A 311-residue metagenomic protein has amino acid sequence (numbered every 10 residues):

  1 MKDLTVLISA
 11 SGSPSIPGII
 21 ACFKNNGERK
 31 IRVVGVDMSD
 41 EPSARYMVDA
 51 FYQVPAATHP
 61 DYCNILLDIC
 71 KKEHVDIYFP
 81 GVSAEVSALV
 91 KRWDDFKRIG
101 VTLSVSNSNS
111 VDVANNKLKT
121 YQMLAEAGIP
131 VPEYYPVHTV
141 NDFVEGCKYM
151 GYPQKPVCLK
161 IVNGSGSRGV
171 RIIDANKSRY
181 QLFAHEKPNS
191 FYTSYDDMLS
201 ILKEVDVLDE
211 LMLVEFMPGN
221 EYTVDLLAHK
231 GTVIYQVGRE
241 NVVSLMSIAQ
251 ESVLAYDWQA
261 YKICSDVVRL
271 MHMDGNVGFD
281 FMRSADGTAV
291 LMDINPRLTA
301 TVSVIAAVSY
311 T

Functional and structural regions predicted by a protein language model:
M1-V105: ATP-binding N-terminal substructure of ATP-dependent carboxylate-amine bond-forming enzymes
V111-E210: Active-site nucleotide/adenylate-binding loops and adjacent lid/helix of ATP-dependent enzymes
N163-G164, F216-N220, H272-G275: A short catalytic or substrate-binding loop motif that flags glycine-/basic-rich loops and adjacent residues that bind
S167, V242-S252, N295-A307: Glycine-rich phosphate/pyrophosphate-binding beta-alpha loops
A184-A249, A255-I263, R283-V290: Phosphate-binding site of ATP-dependent enzymes
L226, R269-V304: Conserved metal-phosphate-binding beta-hairpin within the catalytic cores of diverse ATP-dependent phosphoryl-transfer
Y310-T311: Conserved small/polar residues in nucleotide/adenosyl-binding loops
